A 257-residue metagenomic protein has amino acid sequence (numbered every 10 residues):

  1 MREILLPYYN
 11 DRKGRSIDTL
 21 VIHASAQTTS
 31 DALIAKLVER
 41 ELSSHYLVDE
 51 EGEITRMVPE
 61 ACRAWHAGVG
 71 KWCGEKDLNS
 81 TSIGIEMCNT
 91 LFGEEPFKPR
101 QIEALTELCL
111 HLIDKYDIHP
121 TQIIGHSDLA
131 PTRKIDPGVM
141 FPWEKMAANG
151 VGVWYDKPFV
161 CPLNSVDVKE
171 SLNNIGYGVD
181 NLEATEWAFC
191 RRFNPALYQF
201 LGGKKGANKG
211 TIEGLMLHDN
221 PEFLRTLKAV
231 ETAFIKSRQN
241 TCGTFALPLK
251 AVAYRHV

Functional and structural regions predicted by a protein language model:
M1-T121: Active-site-adjacent loop/helix surface patches within enzyme catalytic domains that shape the substrate-binding cleft
L91, F97-V257: Basic/polar, cationic surfaces and motifs that engage anionic cell-wall and phosphate/carboxylate ligands
